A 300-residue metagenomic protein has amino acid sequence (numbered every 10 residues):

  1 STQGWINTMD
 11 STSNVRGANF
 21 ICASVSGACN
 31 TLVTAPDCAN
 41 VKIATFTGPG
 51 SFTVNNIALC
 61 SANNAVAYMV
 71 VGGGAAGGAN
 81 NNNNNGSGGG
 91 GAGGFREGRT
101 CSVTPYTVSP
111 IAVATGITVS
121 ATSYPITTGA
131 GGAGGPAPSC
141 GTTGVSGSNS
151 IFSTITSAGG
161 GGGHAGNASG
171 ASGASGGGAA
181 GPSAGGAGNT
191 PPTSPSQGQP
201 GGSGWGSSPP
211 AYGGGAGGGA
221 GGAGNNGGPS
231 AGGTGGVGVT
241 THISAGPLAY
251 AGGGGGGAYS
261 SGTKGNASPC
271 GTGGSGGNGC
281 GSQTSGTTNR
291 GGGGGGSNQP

Functional and structural regions predicted by a protein language model:
S1-A18: Acidic, glycine/polar-enriched metal-coordinating patches/loops that mediate binding to polyanionic ligands
N19-P300: Low-complexity, glycine/proline-biased repetitive segments and flexible coils/loops
